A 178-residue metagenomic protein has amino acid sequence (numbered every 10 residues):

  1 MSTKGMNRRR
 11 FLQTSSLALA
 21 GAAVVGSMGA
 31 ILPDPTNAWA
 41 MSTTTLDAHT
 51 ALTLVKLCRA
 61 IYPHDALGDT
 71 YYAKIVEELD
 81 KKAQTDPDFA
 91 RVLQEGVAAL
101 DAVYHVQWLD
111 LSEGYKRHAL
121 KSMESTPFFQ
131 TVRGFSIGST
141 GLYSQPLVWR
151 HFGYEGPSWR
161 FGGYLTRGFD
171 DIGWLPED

Functional and structural regions predicted by a protein language model:
M1-A22: N-terminal secretory signal peptides and thylakoid transit peptides that target proteins across membranes
G5, A23-H64: C-terminal segment of N-terminal export signals and the immediately downstream linker at the start of the mature
H49, L67, T85-D88: Alpha-helical structural elements of signaling/regulatory helical domains
K56, K74-D178: Mature-region segments of soluble proteins
L67-I75: Short acidic alpha-helical/loop segments enriched in Asp/Glu that coordinate divalent cations
